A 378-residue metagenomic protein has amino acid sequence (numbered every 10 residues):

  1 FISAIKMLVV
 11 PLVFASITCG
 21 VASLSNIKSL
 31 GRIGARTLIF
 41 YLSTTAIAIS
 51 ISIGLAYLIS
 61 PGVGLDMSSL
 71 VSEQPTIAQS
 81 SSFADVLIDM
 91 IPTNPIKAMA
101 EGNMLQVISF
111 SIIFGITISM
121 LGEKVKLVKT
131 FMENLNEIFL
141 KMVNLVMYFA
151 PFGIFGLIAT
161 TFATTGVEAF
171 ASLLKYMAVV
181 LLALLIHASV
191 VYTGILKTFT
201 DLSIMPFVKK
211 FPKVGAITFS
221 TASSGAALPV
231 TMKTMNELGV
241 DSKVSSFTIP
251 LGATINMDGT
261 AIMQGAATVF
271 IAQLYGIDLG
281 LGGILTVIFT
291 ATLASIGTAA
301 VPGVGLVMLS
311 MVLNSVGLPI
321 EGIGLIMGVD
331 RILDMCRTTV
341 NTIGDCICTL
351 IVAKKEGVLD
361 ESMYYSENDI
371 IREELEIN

Functional and structural regions predicted by a protein language model:
I2-I5, V9, S25-K28, R36-P206 (+2 more regions): Signature of multi-pass transmembrane helix bundles
V10, F14, I39, S43 (+17 more regions): Hydrophobic faces of alpha-helical transmembrane segments in multi-pass integral membrane proteins
L12-C19, K28, I53, Y57 (+9 more regions): Transmembrane alpha-helix boundary and packing residues in multipass membrane permease domains and related
A22-S29, G64, G122-K126, N134-E137 (+6 more regions): Juxtamembrane helix-boundary/capping and inter-helix hinge elements in multi-pass membrane proteins
S29-R36, K141-Y148, E237-A253, L281-G282 (+2 more regions): Membrane-interface alpha-helices at helix entry/exit sites of multi-pass transporters
G31, V167-K175, L202-P212, I277-T286 (+1 more regions): Membrane-water interface of transmembrane alpha-helices in multipass transporters/channels
G64, G265-N378: Transmembrane alpha-helical segments and their short flanking loops that form helix-hairpins/helix-helix interfaces
V208-Q264, F289-L306, V329-V352: Alpha-helical membrane segments and immediately flanking helix-loop junctions that form or couple to the substrate/ion
